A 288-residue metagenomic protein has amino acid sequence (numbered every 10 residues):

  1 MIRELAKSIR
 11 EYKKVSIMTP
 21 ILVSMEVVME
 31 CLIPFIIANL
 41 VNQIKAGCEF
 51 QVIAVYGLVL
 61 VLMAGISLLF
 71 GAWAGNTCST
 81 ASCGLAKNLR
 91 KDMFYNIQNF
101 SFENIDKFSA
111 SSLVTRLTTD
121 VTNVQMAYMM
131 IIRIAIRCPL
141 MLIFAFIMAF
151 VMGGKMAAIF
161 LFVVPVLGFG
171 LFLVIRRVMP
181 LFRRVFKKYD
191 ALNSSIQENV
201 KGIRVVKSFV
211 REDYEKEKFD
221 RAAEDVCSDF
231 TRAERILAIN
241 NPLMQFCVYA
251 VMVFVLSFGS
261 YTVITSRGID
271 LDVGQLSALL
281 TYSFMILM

Functional and structural regions predicted by a protein language model:
M1-K13, L113, L117: A short amphipathic helical element positioned immediately N-terminal to and/or at the very start of a transmembrane
R10, S16-W73, T77, F150-K155 (+2 more regions): Transmembrane helix-loop-helix hairpins at lipid-water interfaces of multipass membrane proteins, especially the type-1
R10-K14, C78, N99-E103, T119-I132 (+6 more regions): An intracellular "coupling" helix at the cytosolic face of ABC transporter transmembrane type-1 domains
I21, M25, M29-I33, F70 (+4 more regions): Hydrophobic alpha-helical transmembrane segments of ABC transporter permease domains
I21-L22, M29-N42, M63-A110, V114 (+11 more regions): Juxtamembrane helix-loop junctions of ABC transporter transmembrane domains
S24, L60-I66, V164-G168, L192 (+4 more regions): Hydrophobic transmembrane alpha-helices
I33-I37, L58, A74, C78 (+8 more regions): Hydrophobic/aromatic residues in alpha-helical transmembrane segments
C48-V55, M148-F162, R232, I236-M288: Helix-loop-helix
